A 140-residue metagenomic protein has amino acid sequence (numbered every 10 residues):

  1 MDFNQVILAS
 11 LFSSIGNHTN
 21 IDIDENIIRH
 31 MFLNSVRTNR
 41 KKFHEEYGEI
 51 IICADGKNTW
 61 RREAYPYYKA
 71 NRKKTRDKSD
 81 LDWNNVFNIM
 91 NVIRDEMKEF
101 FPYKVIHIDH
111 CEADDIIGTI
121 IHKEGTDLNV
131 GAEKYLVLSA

Functional and structural regions predicted by a protein language model:
M1-E133, L138: Noncatalytic, basic helical substrate-engagement surface that gates or grips nucleic-acid strands
